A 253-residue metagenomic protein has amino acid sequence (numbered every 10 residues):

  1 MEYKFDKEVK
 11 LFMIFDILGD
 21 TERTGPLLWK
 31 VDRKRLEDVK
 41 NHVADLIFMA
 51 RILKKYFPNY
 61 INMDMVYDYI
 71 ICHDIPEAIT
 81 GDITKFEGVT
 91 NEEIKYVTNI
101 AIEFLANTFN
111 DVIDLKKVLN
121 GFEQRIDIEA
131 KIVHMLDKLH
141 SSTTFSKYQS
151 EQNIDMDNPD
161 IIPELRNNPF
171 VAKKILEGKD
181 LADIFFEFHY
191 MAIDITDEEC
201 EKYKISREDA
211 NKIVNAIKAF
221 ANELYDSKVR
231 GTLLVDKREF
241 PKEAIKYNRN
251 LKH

Functional and structural regions predicted by a protein language model:
M1-H253: Alpha-helical, largely C-terminal catalytic domains that coordinate divalent metal ions via clustered Asp/Glu/His
